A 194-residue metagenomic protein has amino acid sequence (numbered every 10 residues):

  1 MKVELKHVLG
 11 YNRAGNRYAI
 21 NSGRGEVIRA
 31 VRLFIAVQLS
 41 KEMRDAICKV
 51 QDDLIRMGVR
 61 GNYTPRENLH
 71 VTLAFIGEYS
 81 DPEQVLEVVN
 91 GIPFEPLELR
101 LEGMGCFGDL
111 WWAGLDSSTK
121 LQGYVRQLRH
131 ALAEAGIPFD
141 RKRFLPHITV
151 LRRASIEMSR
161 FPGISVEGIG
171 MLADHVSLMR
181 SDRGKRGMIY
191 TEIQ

Functional and structural regions predicted by a protein language model:
M1-H7: Extreme N-terminal basic, low-complexity initiation segments that serve as generic localization/processing leaders
V3, G15, S22-G23: Compositionally biased, low-complexity intrinsically disordered regions
I20-Q194: Histidine-dependent nucleotide/RNA phosphoesterase domain, centered on the 2H-phosphoesterase fold with its duplicated
